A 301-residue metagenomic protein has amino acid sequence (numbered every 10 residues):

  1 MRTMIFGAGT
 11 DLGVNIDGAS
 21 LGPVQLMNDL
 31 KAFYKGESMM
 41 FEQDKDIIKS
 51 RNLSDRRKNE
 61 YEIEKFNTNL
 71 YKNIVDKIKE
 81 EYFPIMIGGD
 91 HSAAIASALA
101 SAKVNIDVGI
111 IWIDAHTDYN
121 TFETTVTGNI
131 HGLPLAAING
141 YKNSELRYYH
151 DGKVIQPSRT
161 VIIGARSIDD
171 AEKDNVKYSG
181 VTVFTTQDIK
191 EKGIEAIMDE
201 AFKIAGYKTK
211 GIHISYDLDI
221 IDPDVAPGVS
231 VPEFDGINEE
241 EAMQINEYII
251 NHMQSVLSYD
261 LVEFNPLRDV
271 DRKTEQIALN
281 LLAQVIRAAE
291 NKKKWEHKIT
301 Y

Functional and structural regions predicted by a protein language model:
R2-Y301: Conserved alpha-helical scaffold segments that buttress catalytic/binding sites
